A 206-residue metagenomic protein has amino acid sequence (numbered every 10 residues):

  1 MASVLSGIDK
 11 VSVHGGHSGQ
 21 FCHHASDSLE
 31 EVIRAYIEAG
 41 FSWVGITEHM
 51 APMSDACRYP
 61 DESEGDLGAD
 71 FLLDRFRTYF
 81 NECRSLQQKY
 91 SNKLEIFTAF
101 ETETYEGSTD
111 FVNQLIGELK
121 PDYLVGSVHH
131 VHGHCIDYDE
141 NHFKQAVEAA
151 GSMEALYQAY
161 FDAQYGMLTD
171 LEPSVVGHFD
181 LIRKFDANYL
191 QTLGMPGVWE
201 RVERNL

Functional and structural regions predicted by a protein language model:
M1-E106, F111, R183-E200: An N-terminally biased module of ancient metal coordination in phosphate/nucleic-acid-related enzymes
C22, T102, E118-P121, V125-L206: Domain-core and long-helix interface of multi-subunit machines
D110-V112, D162-A163: Glycine-rich, charged/polar anion/phosphate-binding loops that engage phosphate groups from diverse ligands
Q114-I116: A charged, amphipathic alpha-helical module
